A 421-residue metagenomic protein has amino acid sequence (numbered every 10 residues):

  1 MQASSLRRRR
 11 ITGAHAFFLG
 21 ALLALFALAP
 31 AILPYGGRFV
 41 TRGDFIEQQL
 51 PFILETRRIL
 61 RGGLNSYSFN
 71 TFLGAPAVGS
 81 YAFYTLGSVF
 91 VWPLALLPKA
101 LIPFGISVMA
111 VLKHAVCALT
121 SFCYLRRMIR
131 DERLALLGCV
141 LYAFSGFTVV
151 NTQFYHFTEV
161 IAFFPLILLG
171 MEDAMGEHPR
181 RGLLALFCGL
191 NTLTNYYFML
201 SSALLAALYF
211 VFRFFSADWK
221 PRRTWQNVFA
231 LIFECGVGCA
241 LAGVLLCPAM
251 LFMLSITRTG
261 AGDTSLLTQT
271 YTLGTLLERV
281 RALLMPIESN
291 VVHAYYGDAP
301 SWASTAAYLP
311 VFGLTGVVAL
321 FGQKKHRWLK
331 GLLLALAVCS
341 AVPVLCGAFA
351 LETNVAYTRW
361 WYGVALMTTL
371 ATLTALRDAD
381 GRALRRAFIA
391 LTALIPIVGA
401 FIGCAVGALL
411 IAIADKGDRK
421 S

Functional and structural regions predicted by a protein language model:
M1-I32, A230, C235: Start-transfer (signal-anchor) and selected internal transmembrane alpha helices of multi-pass inner/ER membrane
G20-A24, W92, A115-R127, R133-S216 (+5 more regions): Membrane-embedded helix bundles of polyisoprenyl
A29-R42, N151, Y155, L246-A261 (+3 more regions): Juxtamembrane/interface segments at transmembrane-helix termini
P30-M128, R133-P165, L190-N191, S289-S301: Active-site lumenal/periplasmic loops and adjacent helix-entry segments of GT-C-fold, multi-pass membrane
E47-L60, A82-F83, V89, N227-L231 (+4 more regions): Periplasmic/ER-lumenal interhelical loops and adjacent helix-loop junctions in multi-pass membrane proteins
M109-V111, F157-V160, S202, W302-L309 (+2 more regions): Alpha-helical transmembrane segments of polytopic membrane proteins
L119-C123, R127, L166-D173, A206-F214 (+4 more regions): Transmembrane alpha-helices and membrane-interface helical segments of multi-pass integral membrane enzymes
R180, F198, L329-K420: Contiguous transmembrane helix-bundle modules in multi-pass membrane proteins
